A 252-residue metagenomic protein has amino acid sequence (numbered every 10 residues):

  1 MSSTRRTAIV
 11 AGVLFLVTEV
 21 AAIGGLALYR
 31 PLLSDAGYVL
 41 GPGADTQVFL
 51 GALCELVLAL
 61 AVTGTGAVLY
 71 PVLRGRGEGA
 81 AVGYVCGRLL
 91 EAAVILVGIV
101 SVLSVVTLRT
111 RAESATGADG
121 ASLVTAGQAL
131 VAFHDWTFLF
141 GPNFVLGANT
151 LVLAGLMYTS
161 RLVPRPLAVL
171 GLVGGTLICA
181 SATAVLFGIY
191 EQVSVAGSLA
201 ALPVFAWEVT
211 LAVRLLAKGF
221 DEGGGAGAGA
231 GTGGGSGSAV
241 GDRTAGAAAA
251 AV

Functional and structural regions predicted by a protein language model:
M1-V252: Hydrophobic, aromatic-enriched alpha-helical segments typical of multi-pass transmembrane helices
